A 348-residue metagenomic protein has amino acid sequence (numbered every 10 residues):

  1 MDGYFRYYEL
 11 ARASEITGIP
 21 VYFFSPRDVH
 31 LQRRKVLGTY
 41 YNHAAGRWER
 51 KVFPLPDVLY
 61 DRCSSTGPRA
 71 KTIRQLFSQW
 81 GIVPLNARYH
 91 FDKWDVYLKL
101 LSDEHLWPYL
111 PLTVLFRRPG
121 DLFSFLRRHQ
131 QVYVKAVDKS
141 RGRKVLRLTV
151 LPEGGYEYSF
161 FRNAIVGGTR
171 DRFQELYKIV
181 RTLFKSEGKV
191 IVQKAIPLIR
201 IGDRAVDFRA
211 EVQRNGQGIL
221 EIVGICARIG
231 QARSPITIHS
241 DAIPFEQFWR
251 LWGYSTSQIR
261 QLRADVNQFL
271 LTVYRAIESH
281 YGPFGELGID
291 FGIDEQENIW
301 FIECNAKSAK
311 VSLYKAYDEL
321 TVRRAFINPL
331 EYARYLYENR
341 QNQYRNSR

Functional and structural regions predicted by a protein language model:
D2-D121: Conserved N-proximal alpha/beta basic substrate-recognition cap immediately N-terminal to, or forming the N-lobe
D28-V29, S65-T66, K139-S140, P197-I199 (+3 more regions): Short, solvent-exposed loop/turn segments at secondary-structure junctions
A44, T149-G154, R214-G218, D294-E297: Short acidic-glycine loop/turn motifs at beta-strand connectors
N86-Q193: Active-site nucleotide/adenylate-binding loops and adjacent lid/helix of ATP-dependent enzymes
G142, R228-H239, N305-D318: Glycine-rich phosphate/pyrophosphate-binding beta-alpha loops
E175-D207, E211-G292, F326-N339, R345-S347: A long amphipathic alpha-helix within ATP-dependent nucleotide-binding catalytic cores
I293-S308: A short beta-strand motif that forms the metal-chelation/ATP-contact edge of phosphoryl-transfer active sites
Y314-A316, L320-P329: A short, well-structured alpha-helical segment
